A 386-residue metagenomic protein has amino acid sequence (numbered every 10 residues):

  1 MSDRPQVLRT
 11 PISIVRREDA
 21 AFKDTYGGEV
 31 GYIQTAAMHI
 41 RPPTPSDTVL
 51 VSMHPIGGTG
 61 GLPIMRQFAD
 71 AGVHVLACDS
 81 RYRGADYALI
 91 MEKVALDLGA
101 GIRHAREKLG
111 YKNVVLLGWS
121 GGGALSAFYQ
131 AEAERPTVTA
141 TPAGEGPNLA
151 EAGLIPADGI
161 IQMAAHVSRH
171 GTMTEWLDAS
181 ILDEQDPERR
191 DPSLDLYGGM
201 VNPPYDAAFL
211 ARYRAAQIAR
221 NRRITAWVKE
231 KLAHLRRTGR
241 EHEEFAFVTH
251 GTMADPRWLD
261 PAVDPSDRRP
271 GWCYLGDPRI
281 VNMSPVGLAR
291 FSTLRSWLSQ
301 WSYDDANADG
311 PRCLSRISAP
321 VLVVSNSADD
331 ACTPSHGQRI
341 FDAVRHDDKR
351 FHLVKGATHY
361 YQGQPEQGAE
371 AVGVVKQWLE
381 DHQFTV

Functional and structural regions predicted by a protein language model:
M1-T48, Q364: N-terminal cap/lid segment of alpha/beta-hydrolase-fold proteins
M65-D86: Conserved alpha/beta-hydrolase
R81-V115, P365-A371: Catalytic nucleophile-loop/oxyanion-hole region of alpha/beta-hydrolase and closely related hydrolase-like folds
H104-E107, N113-Q185: Primarily recognizes the serine-hydrolase "nucleophile elbow" in alpha/beta-hydrolase and SGNH/GDSL folds
L149-Y274: Alpha/beta-hydrolase-fold enzymes
T174-D178, D309, A319, T333-D342: Short alpha-helix in the alpha/beta-hydrolase fold that links the catalytic acid
I317, V323-S325, D329: Short beta-strand/loop motif that positions the catalytic acidic residue of the alpha/beta-hydrolase fold
K355-V386: Catalytic active-site module of serine/aspartate enzymes centered on a nucleophile-bearing elbow/loop
